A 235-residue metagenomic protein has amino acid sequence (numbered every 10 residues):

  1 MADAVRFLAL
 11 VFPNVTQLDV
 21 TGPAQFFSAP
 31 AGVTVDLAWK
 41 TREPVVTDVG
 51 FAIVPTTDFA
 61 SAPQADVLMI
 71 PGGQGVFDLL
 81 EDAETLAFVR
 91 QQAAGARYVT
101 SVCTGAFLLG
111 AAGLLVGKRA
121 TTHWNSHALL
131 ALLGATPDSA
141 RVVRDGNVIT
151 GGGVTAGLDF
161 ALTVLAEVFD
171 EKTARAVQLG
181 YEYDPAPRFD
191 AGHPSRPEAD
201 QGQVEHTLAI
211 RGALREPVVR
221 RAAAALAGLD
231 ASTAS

Functional and structural regions predicted by a protein language model:
M1-V99, A106-G110, H127-L129, P137-D138 (+1 more regions): Extended, subdomain-level signal for the structured scaffold at the beginning of enzyme domains
D19, G153-F160: Catalytic-loop motifs flanking and including active-site residues across diverse enzymes
S61-A62, R141-V142, G157: Solvent-exposed alpha-helices and their adjacent loops that cap or buttress functional pockets in soluble metabolic
L80-A83, T121, G152: Residues at secondary-structure transition points
V99-T100, T121, D138, I149: Structural detector of well-ordered beta-strand residues that form the stable sheet scaffold of enzyme domains
L109-G113, A156-D159: Acidic/polar active-site rim loop that often engages polyanionic ligands
L115-R144: A conserved active-site-flanking secondary-structure segment within enzyme catalytic domains
N147-G153: A short glycine-threonine-serine/GTX helix/turn-capping micro-motif
